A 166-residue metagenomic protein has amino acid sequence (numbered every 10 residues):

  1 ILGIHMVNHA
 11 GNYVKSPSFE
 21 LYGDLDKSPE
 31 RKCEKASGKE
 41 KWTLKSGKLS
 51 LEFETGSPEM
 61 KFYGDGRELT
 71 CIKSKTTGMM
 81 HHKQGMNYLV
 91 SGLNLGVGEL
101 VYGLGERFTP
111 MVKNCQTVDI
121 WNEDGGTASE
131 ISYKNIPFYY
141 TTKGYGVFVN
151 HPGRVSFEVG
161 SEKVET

Functional and structural regions predicted by a protein language model:
I1-T166: N-terminal accessory segment at the very beginning of proteins
